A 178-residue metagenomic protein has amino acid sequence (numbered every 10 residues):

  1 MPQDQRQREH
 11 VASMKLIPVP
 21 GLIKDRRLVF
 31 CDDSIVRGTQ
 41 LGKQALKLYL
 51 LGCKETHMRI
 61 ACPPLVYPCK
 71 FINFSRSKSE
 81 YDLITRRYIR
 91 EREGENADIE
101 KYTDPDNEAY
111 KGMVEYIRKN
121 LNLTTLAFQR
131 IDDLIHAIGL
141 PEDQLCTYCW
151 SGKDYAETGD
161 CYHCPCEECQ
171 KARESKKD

Functional and structural regions predicted by a protein language model:
M1-D178: PRPP-associated nucleotide enzymes
